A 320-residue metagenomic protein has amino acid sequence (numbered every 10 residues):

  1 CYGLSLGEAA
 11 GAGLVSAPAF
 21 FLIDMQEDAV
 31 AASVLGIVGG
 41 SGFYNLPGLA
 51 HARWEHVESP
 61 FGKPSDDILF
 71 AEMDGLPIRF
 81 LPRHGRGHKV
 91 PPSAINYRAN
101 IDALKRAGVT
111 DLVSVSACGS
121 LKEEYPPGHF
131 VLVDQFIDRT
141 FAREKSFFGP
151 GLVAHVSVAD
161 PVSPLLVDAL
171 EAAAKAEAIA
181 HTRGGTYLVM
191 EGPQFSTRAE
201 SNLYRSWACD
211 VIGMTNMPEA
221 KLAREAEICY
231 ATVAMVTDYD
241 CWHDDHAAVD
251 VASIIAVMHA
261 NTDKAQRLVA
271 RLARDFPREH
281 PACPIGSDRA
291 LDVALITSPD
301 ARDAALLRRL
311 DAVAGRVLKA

Functional and structural regions predicted by a protein language model:
G7, G11-G13: Intrinsic, low-complexity polybasic segments
Q26-A159, G315-A320: Metabolite-binding pocket within alpha/beta catalytic cores that recognizes anionic/polar moieties
K105-G108, R205, R224: Non-catalytic positions within long, well-ordered alpha-helices that form the structural scaffold/packing of enzyme
E177-D210: Active-site/ligand-binding-proximal alpha/beta "capping" segment
M214-V251: Zn-dependent metallopeptidase/amidohydrolase metal-coordination segment
C241-R289: His/Asp/Glu-rich mid-to-C-terminal helical/loop segments that flank catalytic regions of hydrolases
A290-A320: Acidic, Ser/Thr-rich low-complexity intrinsically disordered segments
